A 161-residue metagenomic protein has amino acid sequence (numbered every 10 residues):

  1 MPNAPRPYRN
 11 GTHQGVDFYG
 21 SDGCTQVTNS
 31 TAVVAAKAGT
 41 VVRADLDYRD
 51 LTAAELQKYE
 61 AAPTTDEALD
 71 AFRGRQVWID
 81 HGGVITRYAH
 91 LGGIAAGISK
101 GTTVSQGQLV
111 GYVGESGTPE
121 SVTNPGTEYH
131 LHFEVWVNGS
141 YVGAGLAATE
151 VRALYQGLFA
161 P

Functional and structural regions predicted by a protein language model:
M1-R75, Q106, P119, R152 (+1 more regions): Surface-exposed, glycine-biased beta-strand/turn segments
H13, H81, H90, E128-H132: Histidine-centered active-site/metal-ligand motif
D17, W78, H132-E134: Soluble periplasmic/extracytoplasmic beta-strand elements of cell-envelope proteins
G20, R43, H90-G93, E115: A residue-level detector for short acidic-glycine micro-motifs
Q26-S30, V34-A35, R75, D80-G107: Short histidine-centered loop motifs in beta-beta connectors
E60-P63, E67-L69, A96-E115, P119-P161: Acidic, glycine-rich catalytic/binding loops that coordinate metals and/or anionic ligands
